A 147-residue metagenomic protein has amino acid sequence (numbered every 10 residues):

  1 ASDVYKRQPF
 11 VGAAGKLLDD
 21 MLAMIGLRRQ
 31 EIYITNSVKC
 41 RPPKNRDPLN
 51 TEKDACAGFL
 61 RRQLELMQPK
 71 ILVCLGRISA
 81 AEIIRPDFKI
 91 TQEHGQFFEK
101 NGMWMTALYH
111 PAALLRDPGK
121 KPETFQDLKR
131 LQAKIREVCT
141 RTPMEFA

Functional and structural regions predicted by a protein language model:
S2-A147: A polyanion-binding, active-site-adjacent surface
